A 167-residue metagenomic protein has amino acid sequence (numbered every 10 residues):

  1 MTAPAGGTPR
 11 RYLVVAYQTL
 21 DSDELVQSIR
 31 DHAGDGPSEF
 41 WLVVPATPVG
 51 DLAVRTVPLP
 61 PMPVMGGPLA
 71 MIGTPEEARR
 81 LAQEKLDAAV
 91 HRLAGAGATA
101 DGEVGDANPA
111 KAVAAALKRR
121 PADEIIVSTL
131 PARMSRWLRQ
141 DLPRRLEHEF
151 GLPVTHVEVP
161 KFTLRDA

Functional and structural regions predicted by a protein language model:
M1-A5, A94-D123: Structural beta-alpha unit
A3-A70, H156-K161: Small/aliphatic-rich secondary-structure junction motif
R11, E124-I126: Structural motif
E24, S28, K85-A88, A112-V113: Well-ordered alpha-helical segments embedded in enzymatic catalytic cores
M65-Q83: A short acidic, glycine-rich active-site loop that binds or catalyzes chemistry on phosphate/adenosine moieties
R79-D87, Q140-P143: Short, surface-exposed alpha-helical segments at coil->helix boundaries
S128-R145: Glycine-rich, Arg-bearing micro-motifs that act as flexible, cationic patches
G151-A167: Short, flexible loop segments at boundaries between secondary-structure elements
